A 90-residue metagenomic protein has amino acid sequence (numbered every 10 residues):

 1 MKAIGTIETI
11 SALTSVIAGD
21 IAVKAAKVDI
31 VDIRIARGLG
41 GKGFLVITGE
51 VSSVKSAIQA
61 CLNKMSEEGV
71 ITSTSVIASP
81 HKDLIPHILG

Functional and structural regions predicted by a protein language model:
M1-I10: Short glycine-/aliphatic-rich beta-strand segments at the starts of folded cytosolic domains
L13-K27: Short amphipathic alpha-helix segments
D29-R34, S73: A short linear hydrophobic-aromatic micro-motif
T48-V54: Helix N-cap motif at beta-to-alpha junctions
A57-K64: Short amphipathic alpha-helices in soluble, non-transmembrane regions that often serve as interface/regulatory elements
E67-S79: Conserved short beta-strand edge segments in small beta-sheet-based binding/regulatory domains
D83-G90: Short, low-order "capping/linker" segments at domain edges
